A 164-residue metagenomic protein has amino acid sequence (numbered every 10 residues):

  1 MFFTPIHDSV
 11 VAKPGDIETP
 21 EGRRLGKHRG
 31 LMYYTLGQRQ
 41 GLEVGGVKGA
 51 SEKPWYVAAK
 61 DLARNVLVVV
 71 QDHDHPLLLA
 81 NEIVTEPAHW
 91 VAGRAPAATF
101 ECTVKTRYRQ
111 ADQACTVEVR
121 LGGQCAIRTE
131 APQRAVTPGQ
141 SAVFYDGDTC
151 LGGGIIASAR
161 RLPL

Functional and structural regions predicted by a protein language model:
M1-L164: AMP-forming adenylation/ATP pyrophosphatase catalytic core
